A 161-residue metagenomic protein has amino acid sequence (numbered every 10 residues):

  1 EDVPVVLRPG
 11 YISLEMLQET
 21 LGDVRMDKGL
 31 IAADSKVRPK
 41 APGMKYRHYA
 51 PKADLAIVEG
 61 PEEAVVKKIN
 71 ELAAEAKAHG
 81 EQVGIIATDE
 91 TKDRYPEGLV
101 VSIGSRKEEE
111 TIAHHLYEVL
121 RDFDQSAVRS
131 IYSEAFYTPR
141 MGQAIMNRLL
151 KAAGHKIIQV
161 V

Functional and structural regions predicted by a protein language model:
E1-V161: Active-site-adjacent structural elements in enzyme catalytic cores
